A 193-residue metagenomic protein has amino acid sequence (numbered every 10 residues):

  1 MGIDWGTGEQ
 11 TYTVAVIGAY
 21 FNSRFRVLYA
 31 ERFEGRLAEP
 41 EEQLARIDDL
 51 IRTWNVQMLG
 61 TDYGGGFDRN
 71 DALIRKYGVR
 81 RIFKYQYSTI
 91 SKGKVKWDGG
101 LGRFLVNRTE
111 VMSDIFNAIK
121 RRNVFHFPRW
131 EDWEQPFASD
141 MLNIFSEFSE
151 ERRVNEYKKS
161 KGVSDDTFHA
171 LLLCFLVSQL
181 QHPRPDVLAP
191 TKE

Functional and structural regions predicted by a protein language model:
M1-Y85, S113, N117-E193: RNase H-like, metal-dependent nuclease domains and their acidic two-metal-ion catalytic environment used
F83-N123: Short alpha-helix plus adjacent loop in nuclease-associated cores
